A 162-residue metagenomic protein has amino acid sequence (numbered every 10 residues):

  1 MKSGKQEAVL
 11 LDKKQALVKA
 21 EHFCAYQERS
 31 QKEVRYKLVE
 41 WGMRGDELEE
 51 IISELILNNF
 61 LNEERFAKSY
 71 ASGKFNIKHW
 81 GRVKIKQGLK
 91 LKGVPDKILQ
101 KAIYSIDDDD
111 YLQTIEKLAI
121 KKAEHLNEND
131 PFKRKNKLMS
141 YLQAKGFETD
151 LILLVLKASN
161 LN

Functional and structural regions predicted by a protein language model:
M1-N162: An alpha-helical, amphipathic repeat domain used for nucleic-acid recognition, typified by the mTERF helical solenoid
